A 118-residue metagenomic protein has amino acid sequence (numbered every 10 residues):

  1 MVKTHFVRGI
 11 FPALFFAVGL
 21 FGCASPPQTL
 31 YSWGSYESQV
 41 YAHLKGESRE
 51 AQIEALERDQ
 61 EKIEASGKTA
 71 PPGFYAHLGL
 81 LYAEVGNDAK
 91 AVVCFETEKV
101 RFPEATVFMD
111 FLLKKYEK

Functional and structural regions predicted by a protein language model:
M1-C23: Sec-dependent bacterial lipoprotein signal peptides
A17-Q39: Bacterial Sec signal peptide processing site at the extreme N-terminus
A42, T106-K118: TPR/TPR-like alpha-solenoid helical repeat scaffolds
H77-L78: Structural register within alpha-helical repeat arrays
